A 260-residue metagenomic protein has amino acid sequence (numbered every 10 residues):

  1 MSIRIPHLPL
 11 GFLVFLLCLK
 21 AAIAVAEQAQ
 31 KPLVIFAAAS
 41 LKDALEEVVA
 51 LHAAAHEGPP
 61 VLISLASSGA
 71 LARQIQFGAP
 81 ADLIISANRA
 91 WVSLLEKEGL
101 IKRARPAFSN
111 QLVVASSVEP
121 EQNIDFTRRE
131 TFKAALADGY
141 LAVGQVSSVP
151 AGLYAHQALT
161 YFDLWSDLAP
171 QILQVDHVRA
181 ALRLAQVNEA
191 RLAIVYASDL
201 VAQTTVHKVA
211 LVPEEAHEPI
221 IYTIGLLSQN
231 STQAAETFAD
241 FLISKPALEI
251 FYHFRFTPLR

Functional and structural regions predicted by a protein language model:
M1-I5: N-terminal secretory signal peptides that target proteins for export/translocation
P6-L10, I85, A202: Low-complexity, compositionally biased segments
P9-K20: Bacterial N-terminal signal peptides
V25-H56, P60-G69, R73-A79, S86-R89 (+3 more regions): Exported/periplasmic ABC-transporter solute-binding proteins
